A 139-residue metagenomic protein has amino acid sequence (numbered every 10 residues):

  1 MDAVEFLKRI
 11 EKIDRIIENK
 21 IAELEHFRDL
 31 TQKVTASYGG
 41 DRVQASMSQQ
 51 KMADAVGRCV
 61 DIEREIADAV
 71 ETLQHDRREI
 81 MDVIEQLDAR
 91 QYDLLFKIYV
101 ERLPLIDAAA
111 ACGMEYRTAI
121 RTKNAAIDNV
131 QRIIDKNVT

Functional and structural regions predicted by a protein language model:
M1-V83, R132-T139: N-terminal interaction/assembly modules
D29, L103-L105, D128-V130: A short hydrophobic/aromatic micro-motif that marks alpha-helical segments and, especially, helix-coil
I84, I98-R102: Short helix-to-turn junction characteristic of helix-turn-helix DNA-binding domains, especially the helix
L94-L95: A short pre-motif secondary-structure segment
E101-T118: Helix-turn-helix DNA-binding module
G113-D135: DNA-recognition helix of helix-turn-helix
